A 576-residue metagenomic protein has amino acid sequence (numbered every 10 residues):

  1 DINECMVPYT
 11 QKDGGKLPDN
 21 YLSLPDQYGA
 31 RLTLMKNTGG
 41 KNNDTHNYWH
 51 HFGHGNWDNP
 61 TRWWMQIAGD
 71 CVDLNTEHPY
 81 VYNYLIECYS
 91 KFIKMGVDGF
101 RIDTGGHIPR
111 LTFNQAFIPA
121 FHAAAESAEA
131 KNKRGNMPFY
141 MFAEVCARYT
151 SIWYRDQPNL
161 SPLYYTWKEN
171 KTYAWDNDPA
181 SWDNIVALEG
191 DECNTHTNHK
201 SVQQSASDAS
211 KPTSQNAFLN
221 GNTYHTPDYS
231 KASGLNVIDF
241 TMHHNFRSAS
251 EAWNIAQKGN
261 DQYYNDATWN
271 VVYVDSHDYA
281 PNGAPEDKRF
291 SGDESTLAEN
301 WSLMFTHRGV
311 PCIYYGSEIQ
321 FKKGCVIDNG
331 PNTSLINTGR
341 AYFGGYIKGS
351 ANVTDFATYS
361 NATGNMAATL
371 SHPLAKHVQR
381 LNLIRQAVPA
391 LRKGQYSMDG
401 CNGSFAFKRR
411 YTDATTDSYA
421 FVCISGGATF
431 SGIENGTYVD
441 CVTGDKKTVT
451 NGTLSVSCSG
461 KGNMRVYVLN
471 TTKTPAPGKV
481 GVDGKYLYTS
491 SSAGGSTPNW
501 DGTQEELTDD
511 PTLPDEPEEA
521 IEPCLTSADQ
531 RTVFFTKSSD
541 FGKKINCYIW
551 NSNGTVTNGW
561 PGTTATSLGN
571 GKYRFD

Functional and structural regions predicted by a protein language model:
D1, P25-Q27, T33-K94, H107 (+4 more regions): Chitinase-like catalytic core of GlcNAc-active glycosidases
D1-D58, P119, Y154-T172, V326-F343: Aromatic- and acidic-residue-enriched segments that line the glycan-binding/catalytic groove of carbohydrate-active
D58-E77, M95-G96, S276-D287, N352-N365: Short glycine/proline-rich turn/loop motifs
E87-S90, D98-N270, D287-R289, D293-E294 (+7 more regions): Active-site-proximal helices and loops of the catalytic beta/alpha 8
I433-G436, S538-K543: Short proline/glycine-enriched turn/loop motifs at strand-loop junctions of beta-rich domains
T508-P523: Acidic, proline-/serine-/threonine-rich low-complexity intrinsically disordered repeat tracts
D529-V533: Structural beta-strand segments of beta-rich domains
D540-D576: Aromatic-rich carbohydrate-binding modules that target alpha-glucans
